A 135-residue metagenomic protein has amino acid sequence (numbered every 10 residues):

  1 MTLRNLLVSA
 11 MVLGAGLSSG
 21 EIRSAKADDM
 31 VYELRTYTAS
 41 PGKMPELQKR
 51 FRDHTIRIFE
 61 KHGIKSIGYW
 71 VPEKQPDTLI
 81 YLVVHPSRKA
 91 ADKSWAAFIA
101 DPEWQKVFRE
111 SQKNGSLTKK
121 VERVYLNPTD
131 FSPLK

Functional and structural regions predicted by a protein language model:
M1-A10, S18-G20: Bacterial N-terminal signal peptides that target proteins for export
G20, S24-A27: Boundary at the C-terminal end of the N-terminal hydrophobic targeting segment
D28, K49-I67, Q75, V84-V124 (+1 more regions): An amphipathic, aromatic/His-enriched active-site/gating alpha helix that lines ligand/cofactor pockets
Y32-R35, I80: Active-site-flanking beta-strand signature of metal-NTP-handling nucleotidyl enzymes and homologous cyclase-like
T38, L82-V84: Short hydrophobic/aromatic beta-strand micro-patches that form the beta-sheet surface supporting nucleotide- or nucleic
A39-K49: Short, surface-exposed ligand-recognition loops at beta-strand->loop->(often short) alpha-helix junctions that present
P72: Divalent cation-coordinating acidic motifs and surrounding scaffolds that mediate Ca2+/Mg2+/Mn2+/Zn2+-dependent binding
